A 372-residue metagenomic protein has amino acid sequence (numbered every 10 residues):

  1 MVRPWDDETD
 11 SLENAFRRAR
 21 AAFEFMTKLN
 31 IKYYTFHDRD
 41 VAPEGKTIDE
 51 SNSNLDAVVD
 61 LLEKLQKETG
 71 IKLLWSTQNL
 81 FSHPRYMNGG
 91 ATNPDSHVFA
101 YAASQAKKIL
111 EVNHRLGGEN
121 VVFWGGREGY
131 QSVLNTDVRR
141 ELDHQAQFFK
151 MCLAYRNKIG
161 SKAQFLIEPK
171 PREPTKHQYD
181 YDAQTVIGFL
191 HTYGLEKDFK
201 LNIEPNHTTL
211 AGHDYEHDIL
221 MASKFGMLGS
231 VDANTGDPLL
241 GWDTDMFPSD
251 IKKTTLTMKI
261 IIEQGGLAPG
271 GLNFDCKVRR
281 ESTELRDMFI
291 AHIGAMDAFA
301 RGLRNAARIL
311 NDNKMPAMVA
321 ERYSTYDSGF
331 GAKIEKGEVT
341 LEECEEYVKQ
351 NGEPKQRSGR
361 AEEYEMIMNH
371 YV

Functional and structural regions predicted by a protein language model:
V2-D10, F36-D49: Glycine-/proline-rich flexible loop or hinge segments
V2-F16, T136-L142, K176-I187, K200 (+1 more regions): Gly/Pro-rich active-site loop or hairpin
D10-D40: Catalytic domains of carbohydrate-active enzymes, especially glycoside hydrolases
A21-E24, Y33, P43-L201, R286-D287 (+5 more regions): Active-site acidic/histidine proton-transfer and metal-coordination neighborhood in alpha/beta enzyme cores
T27, H114, S223-K224: Non-catalytic positions within long, well-ordered alpha-helices that form the structural scaffold/packing of enzyme
D245-G359, E363-V372: Flexible, acidic glycine-rich loops studded with aromatic residues
